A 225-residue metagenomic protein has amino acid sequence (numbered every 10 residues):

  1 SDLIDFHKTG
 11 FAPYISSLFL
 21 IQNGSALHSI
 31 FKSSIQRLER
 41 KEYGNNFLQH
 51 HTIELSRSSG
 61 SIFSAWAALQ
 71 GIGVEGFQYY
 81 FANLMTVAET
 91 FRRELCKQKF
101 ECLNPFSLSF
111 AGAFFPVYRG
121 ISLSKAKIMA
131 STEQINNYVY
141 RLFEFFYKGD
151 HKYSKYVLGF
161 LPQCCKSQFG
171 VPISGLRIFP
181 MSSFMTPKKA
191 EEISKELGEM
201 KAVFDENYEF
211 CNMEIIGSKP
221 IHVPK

Functional and structural regions predicted by a protein language model:
S1, K166-K225: PLP-dependent enzyme catalytic core of the Aspartate aminotransferase-like
S1-L108, F114-I121, H222-K225: Active-site C-terminal subdomain of aminotransferase-like
Y80-N83, V87, Q134, Y138 (+1 more regions): Short amphipathic alpha-helical segments
E101-K152, G170-P172, M181, T186: Conserved PLP-binding catalytic core of the aspartate aminotransferase-like
F146-L158, G198-Y208: A common structural junction motif
V157-Q163, L176: Long low-complexity, glutamine/asparagine- and Pro/Gly/Ser/Thr-rich intrinsically disordered regions in eukaryotic
